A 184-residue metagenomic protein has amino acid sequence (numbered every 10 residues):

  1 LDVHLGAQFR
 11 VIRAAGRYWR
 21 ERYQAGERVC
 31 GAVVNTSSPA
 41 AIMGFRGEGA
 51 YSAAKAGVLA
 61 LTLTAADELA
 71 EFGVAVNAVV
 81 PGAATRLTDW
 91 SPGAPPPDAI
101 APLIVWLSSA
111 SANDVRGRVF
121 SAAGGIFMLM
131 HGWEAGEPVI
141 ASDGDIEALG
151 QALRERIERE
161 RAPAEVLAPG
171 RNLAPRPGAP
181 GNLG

Functional and structural regions predicted by a protein language model:
L1-F9, V34, V58: Catalytic Tyr-X3-Lys loop
A7, G49, G57-A60, A99: Conserved cofactor-binding/catalytic machinery of classical short-chain dehydrogenase/reductase
I12, A54: Active-site helix of classical SDR
A14-V29, A110: A short helix-coil junction within the Rossmann-fold of NAD(P)-dependent oxidoreductases
S38: Residue(s) in the substrate-gating loop at a strand-loop-helix junction that position the organic substrate next
M43, T64-V74, A110-N113: Active-site-adjacent segment of SDR/Rossmann-fold oxidoreductases
M43-G49: Active-site loop immediately N-terminal to the catalytic Tyr-X3-Lys motif of short-chain dehydrogenase/reductase
A78, G93-L183: C-terminal helical subdomain
